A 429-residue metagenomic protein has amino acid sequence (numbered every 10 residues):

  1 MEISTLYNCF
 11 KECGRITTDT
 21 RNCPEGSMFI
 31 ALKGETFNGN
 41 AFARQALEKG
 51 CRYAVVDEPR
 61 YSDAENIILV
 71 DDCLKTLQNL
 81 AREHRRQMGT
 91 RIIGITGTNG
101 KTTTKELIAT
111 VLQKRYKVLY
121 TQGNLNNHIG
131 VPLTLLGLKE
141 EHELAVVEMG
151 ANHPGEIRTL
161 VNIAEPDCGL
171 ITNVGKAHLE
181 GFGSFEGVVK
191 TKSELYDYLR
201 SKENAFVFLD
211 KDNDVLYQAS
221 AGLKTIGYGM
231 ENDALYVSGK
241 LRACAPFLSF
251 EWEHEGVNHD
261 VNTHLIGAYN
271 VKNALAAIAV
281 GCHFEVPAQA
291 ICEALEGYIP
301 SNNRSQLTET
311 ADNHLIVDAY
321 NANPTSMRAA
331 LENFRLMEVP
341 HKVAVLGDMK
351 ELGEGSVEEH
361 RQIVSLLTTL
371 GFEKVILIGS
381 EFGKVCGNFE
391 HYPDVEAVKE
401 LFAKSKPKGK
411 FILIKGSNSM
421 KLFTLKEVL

Functional and structural regions predicted by a protein language model:
M1-N79, E83, I266, R335-V339 (+2 more regions): N-terminal leader/targeting and accessory segments in enzymes
T20-A31, V118, I129, L133-A145 (+2 more regions): Mobile, glycine- and charge-enriched loop segments and immediately flanking short secondary-structure elements within
S27, A46, L80, I95 (+13 more regions): Residue-level signal for inorganic ion chemistry
G34-F37, P300-N303, A319-F389: Active-site beta-alpha connecting loops in nucleotide-dependent enzymes
V56, R60-A64, L170-H314, V339-P340 (+2 more regions): Acidic, Mg2+-coordinating active-site environments of NTP-dependent enzymes
T76-L209, V215-K224, G281, E400 (+2 more regions): Phosphate-binding loop of NTP-binding sites
I95, N302-R304, L422-L425: ATP-dependent carboxylate/acyl-activation modules
H391, G409-E427: Peripheral docking tails and interdomain loops at the edges of cofactor- or intermediate-handling domains
